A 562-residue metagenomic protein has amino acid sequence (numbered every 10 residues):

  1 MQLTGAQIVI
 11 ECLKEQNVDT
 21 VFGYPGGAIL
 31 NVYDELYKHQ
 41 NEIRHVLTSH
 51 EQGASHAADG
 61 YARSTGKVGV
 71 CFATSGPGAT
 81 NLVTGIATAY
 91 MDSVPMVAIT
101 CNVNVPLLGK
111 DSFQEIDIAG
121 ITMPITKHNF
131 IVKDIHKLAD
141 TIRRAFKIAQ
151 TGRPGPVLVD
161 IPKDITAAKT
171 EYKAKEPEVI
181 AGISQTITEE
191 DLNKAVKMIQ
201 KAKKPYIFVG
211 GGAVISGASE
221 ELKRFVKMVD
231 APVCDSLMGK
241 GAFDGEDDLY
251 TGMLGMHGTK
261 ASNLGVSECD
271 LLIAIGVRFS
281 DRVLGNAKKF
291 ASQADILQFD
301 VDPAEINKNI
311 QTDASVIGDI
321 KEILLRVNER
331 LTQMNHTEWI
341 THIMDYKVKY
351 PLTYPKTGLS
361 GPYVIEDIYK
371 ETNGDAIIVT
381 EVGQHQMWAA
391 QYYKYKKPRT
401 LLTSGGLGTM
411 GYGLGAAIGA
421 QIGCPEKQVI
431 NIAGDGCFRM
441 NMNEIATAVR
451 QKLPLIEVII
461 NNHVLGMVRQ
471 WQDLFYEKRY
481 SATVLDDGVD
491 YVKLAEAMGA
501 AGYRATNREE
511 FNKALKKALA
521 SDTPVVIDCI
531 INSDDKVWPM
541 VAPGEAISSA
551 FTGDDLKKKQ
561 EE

Functional and structural regions predicted by a protein language model:
M1-L331, D367, E371-G374, P454-E457 (+2 more regions): N-terminal alpha/beta PP-like core and its mobile active-site loop of ThDP/TPP-dependent enzymes
A6-I10, K14-D19, G27, V32-Y37 (+1 more regions): Active-site diphosphate/adenylate-binding microenvironment
Y24-G26, H45-H56, C71-G78, K133-D134 (+5 more regions): Active-site nucleophile and cofactor-binding loops and adjacent substrate-binding regions of central metabolic enzymes
Q114, R450-P543: Thiamine diphosphate
H136, K197, Q293-Q384, R508-E509 (+2 more regions): Phosphate/pyrophosphate-binding active-site segments
S216-L222, Q391-K396, E444-T447, V541-A542: Short glycine/threonine-rich loop-to-helix capping motif typified by GTGT followed within a few residues by an Asp-Pro
I296, I368, T380, G419 (+6 more regions): Hydrophobic, well-ordered secondary-structure elements that form the walls of internal hydrophobic environments
Y412, A416-P454, I460: Catalytic phosphate/nucleotide-handling subdomain of diverse soluble enzymes
